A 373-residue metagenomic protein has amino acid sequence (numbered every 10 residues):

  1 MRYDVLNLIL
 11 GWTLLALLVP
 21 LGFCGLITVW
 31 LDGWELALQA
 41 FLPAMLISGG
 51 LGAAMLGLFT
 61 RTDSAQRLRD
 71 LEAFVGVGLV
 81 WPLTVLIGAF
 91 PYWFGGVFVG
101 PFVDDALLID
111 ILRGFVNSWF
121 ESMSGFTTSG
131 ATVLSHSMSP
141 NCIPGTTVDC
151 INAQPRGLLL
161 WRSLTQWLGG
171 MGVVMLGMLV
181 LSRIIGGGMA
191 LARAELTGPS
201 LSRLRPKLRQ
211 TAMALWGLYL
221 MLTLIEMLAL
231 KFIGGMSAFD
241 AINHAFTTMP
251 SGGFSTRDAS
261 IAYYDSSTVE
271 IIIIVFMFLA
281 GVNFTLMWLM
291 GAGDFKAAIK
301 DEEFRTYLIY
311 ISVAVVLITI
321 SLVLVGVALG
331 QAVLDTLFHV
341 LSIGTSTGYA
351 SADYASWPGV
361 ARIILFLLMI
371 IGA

Functional and structural regions predicted by a protein language model:
M1-A373: Membrane-proximal intracellular helices of multi-pass ion channels
